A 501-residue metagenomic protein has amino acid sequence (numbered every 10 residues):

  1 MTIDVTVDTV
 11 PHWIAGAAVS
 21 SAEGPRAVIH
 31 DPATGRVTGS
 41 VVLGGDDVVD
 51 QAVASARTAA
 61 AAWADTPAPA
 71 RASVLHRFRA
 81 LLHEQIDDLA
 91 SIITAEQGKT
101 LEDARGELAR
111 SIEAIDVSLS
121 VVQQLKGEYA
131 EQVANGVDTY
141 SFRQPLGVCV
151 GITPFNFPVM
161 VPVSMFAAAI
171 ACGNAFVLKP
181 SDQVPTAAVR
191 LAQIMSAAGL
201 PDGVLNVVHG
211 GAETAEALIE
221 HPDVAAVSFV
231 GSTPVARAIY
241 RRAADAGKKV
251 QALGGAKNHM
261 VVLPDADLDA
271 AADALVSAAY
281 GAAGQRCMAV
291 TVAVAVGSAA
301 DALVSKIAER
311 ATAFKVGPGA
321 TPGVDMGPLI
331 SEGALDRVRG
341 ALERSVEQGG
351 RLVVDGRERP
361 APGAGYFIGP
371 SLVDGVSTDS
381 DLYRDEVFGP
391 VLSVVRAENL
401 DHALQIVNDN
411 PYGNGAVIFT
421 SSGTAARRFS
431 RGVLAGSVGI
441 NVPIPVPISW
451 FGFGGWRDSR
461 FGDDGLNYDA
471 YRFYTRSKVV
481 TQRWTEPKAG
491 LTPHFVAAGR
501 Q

Functional and structural regions predicted by a protein language model:
M1-T34: Hydrophobic face of amphipathic alpha-helices that form TPR/SEL1-like repeat modules and related alpha-solenoid
P25, V37-G44, T58-D65, G151 (+6 more regions): Short, well-ordered beta-strand elements within core beta-sheets of diverse protein domains
T34-S40, L200, V224, V261 (+3 more regions): Conserved C-terminal structural/oligomerization subdomain of aldehyde/semialdehyde dehydrogenase
G35, R71, I93, I115 (+9 more regions): Residue-level signal for inorganic ion chemistry
R36-L125, G136: Glycine-rich loop-to-alpha-helix module at the N-terminal edge of alpha/beta enzyme cores
A60, A64, R79-I86, A90 (+17 more regions): Structural signal for hydrophobic packing residues in well-ordered secondary-structure cores of soluble enzyme domains
H83, G127-A270, A397: Rossmann-like NAD(P) dinucleotide-binding subdomain of oxidoreductase/dehydrogenase enzymes
P234-S377, L400-D401, I440, A489-G490 (+1 more regions): ALDH superfamily catalytic-core signature
